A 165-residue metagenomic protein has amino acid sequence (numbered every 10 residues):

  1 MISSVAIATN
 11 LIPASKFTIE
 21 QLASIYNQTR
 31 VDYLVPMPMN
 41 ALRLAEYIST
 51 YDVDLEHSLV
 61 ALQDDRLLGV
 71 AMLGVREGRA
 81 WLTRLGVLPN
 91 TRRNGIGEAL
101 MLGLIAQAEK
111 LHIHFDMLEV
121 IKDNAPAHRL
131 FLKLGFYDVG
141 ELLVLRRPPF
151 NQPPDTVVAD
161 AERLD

Functional and structural regions predicted by a protein language model:
A8-S24, T156-D165: A short beta-loop-alpha structural element at the N-terminal edge of CoA-dependent acyl/N-acetyltransferase catalytic
A23-R30, L34-M72: Active-site rim helix/loop that mediates acceptor-substrate recognition in acyltransferases
V60-L62, L85-R92, I121: A short, internal acetyl-CoA/4′-phosphopantetheine-binding micro-motif in the GNAT/acyltransferase core
D64-L67, V75-R79, D123, V139: Short strand-connecting beta-turns/loops that link adjacent beta-strands
G74-T83, R92: A conserved beta-turn-beta hairpin within the catalytic core of GNAT-like acetyltransferases that forms part
V87, R93-A106, R129-K133: Conserved acetyl-CoA-binding loop-helix of GNAT-fold acetyltransferases
M101, A108-I121: Conserved GNAT acetyl-CoA-binding A-motif
E119-I121, L132, Y137-F150: Conserved catalytic-core motifs of GNAT/GCN5-like acyltransferases
